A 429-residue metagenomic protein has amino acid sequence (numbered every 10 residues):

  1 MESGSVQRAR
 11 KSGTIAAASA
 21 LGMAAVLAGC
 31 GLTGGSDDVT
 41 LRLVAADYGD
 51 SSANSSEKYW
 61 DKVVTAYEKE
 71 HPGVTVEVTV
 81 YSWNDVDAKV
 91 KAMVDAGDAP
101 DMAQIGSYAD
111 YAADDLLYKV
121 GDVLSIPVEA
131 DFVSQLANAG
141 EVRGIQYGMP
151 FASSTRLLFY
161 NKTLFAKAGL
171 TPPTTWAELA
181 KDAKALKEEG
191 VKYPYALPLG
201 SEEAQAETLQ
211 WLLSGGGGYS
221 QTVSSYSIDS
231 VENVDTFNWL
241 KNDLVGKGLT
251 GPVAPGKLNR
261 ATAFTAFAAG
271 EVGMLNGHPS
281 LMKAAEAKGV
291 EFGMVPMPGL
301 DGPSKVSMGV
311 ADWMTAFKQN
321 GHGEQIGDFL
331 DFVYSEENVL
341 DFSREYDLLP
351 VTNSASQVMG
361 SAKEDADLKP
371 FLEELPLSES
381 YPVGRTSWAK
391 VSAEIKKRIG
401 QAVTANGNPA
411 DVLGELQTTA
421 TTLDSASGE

Functional and structural regions predicted by a protein language model:
E2-A109, D301, Q325, T418-E429: Conserved N-terminal structural module of periplasmic/extracytoplasmic solute-binding proteins
N54, D122-F132, P194-E202, G216-T236 (+5 more regions): Short, solvent-exposed loop/beta-turn-alpha elements that line the ligand-binding surface or hinge of extracytoplasmic
A66, E70-F132, K167-T174, F264-A266 (+5 more regions): Extracytoplasmic "Venus flytrap"/periplasmic binding protein-like
E68, N238-Q325: Extracytoplasmic/periplasmic substrate-binding proteins
D101, V128-L164, Y193, S304-K305 (+1 more regions): A structural signal for short loop-to-beta-strand junctions that line the ligand-binding cleft of periplasmic/secreted
G106-T155, E207-L209, K363: Hinge/lid segment of periplasmic solute-binding proteins
A183, E189, S225-P255: Glycine-centered hinge/linker elements that transmit conformational signals in sensory and ligand-binding systems
L348, K369-T421: C-terminal capping/gating helix-and-loop segments adjacent to ligand/active sites or protein-protein/ligand interfaces
